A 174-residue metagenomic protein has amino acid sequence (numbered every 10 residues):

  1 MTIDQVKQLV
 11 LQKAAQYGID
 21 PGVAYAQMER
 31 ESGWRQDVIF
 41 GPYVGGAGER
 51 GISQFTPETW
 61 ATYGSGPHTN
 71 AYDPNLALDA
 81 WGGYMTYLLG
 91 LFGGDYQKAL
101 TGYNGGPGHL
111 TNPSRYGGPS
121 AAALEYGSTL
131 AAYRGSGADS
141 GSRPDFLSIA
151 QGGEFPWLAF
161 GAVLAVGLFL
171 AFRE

Functional and structural regions predicted by a protein language model:
M1-Y17, R35, I39, P57-G161 (+1 more regions): Non-catalytic cell-wall polysaccharide-engagement segments
I19-G22, R50: Extracytoplasmic
Y25-E29, I52-Q54, A99-G102: Structural recognition of the beta-strand scaffold that forms the well-ordered cores of secreted hydrolase catalytic
E31-G33: Solvent-exposed coil/turn segments that connect beta secondary-structure elements in extracytoplasmic/periplasmic
E49-I52, P107: Gly/Ser/Thr-rich helix-start
